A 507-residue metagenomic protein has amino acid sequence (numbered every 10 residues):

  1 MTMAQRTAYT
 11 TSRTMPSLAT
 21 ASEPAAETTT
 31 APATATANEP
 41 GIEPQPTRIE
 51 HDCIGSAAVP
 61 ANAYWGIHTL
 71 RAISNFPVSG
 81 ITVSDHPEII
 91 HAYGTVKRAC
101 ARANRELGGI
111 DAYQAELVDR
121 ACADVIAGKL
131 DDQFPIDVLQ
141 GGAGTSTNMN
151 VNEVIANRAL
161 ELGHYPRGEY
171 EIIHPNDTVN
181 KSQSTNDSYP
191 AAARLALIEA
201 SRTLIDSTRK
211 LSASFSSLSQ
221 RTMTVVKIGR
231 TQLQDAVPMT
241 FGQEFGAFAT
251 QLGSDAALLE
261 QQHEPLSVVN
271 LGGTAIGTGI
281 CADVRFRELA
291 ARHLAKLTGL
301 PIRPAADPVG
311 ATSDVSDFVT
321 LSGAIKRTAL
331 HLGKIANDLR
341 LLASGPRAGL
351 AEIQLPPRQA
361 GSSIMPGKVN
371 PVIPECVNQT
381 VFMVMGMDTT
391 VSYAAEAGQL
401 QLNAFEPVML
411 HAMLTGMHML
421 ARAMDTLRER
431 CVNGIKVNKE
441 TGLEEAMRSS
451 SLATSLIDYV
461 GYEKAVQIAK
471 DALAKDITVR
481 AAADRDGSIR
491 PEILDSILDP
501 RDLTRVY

Functional and structural regions predicted by a protein language model:
T2-E23, E27-T30, A35-Y507: Conserved, well-structured ligand/cofactor-binding cores
